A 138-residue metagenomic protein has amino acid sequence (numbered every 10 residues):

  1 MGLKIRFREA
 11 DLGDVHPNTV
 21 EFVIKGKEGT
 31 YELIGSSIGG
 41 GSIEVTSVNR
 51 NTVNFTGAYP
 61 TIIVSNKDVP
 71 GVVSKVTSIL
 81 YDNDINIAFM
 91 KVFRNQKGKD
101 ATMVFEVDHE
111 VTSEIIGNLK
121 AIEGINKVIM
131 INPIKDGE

Functional and structural regions predicted by a protein language model:
M1, I5-E138: A conserved regulatory-domain signal marking ACT and ACT-like small-molecule sensing domains and adjacent regulatory
